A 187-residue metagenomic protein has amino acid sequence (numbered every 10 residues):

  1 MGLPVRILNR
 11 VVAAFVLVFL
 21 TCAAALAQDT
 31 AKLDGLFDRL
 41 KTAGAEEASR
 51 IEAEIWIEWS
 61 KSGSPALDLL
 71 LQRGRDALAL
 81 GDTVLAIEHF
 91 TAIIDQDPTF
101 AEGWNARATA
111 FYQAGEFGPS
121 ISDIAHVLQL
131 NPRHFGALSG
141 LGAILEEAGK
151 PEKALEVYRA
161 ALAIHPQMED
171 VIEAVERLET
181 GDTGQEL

Functional and structural regions predicted by a protein language model:
A92-I93, H126-V127, A160-A161: Canonical positions in the second alpha-helix
